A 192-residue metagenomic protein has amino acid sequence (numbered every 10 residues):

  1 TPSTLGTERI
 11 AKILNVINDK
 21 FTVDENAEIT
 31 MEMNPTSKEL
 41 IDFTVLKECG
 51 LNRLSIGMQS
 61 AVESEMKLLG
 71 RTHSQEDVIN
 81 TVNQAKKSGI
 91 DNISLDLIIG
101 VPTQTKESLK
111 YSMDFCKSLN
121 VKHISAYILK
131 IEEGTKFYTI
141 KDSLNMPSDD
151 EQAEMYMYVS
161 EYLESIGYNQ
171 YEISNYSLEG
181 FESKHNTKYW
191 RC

Functional and structural regions predicted by a protein language model:
T1-C192: C-terminal scaffold of the Radical SAM
